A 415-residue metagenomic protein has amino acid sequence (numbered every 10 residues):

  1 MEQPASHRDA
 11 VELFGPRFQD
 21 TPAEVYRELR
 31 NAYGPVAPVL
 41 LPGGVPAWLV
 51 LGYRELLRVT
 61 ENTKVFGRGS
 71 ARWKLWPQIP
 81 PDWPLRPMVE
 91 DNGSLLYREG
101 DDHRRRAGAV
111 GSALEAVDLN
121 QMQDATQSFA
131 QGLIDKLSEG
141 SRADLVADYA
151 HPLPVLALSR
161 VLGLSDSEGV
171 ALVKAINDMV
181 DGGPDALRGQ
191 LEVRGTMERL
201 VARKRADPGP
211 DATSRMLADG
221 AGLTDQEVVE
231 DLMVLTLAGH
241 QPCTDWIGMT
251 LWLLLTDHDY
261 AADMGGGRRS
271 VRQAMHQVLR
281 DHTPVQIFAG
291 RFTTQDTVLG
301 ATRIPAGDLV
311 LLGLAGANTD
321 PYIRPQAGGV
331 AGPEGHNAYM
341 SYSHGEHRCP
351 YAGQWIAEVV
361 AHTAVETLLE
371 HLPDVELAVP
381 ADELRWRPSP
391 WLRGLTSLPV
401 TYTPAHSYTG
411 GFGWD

Functional and structural regions predicted by a protein language model:
M1-D415: Cytochrome P450
